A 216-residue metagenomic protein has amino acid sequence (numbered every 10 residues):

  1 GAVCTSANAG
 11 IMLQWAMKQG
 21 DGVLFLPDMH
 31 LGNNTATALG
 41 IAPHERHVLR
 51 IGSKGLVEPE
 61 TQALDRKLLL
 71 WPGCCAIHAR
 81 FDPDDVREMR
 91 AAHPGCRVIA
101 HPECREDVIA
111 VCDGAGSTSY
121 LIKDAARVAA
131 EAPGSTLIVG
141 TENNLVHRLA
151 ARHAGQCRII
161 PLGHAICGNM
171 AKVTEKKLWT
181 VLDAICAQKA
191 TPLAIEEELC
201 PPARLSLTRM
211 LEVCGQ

Functional and structural regions predicted by a protein language model:
G1-Q216: The feature marks the mature, well-folded catalytic cores of soluble enzymes
